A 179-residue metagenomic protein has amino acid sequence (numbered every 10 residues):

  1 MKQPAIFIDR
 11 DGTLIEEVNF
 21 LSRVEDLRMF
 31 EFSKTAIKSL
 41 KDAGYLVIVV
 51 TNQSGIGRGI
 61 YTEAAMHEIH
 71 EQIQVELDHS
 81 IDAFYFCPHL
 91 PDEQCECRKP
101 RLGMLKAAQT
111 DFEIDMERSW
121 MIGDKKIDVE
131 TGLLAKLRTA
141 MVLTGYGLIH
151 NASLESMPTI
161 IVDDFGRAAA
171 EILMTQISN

Functional and structural regions predicted by a protein language model:
M1-I48: Active-site neighborhood of HAD-like aspartate-dependent phosphohydrolases
K2, A64-A83, P91-M121, K125-N179: Asp-based, Mg2+/Mn2+-dependent phosphohydrolase catalytic module
I8-R10, T51, G123-D124, D163: Active-site flanking residues adjacent to catalytic metal/cofactor-binding acidic residues
R10-G12, P88, L143-T144: Short, small-residue-rich loop/turn micro-motifs
T13, S54, K126: Short glycine-rich anion-binding loops that position phosphate/pyrophosphate groups of nucleotides and phosphorylated
I15, Y61, L173: A short local structural element in Rossmann-fold oxidoreductases
V18, S22-R23, G55-I60, L90-C95 (+1 more regions): A short acidic, helix-capping loop that chelates divalent metal ions and anchors anionic groups
S33, I37-H70, I81, Y85-D92 (+1 more regions): Substrate-recognition element of Asp-dependent hydrolases with the DxDx(T/V) motif
